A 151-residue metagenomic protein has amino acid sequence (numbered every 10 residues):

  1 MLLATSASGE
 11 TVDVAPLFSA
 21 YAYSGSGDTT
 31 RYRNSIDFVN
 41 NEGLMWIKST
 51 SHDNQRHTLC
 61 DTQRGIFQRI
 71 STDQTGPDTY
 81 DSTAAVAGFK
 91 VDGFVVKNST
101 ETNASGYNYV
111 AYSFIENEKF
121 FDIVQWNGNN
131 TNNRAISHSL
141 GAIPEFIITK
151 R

Functional and structural regions predicted by a protein language model:
M1-R151: Surface-exposed molecular-recognition determinants
